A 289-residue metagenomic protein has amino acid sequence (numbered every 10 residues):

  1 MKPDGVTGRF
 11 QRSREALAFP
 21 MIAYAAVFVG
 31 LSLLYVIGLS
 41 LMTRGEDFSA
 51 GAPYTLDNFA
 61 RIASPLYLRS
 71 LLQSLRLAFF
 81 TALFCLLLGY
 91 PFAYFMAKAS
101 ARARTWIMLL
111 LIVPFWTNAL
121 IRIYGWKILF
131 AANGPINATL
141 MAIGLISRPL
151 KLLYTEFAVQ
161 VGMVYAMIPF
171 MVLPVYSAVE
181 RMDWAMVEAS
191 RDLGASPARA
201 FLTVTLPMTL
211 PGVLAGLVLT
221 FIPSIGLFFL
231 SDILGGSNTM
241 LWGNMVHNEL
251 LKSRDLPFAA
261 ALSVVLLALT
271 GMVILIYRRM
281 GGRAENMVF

Functional and structural regions predicted by a protein language model:
M1-V36, T105, L109: N-terminal signal-anchor/first transmembrane alpha helix
K2, T7-R14, G45, F59-L66 (+2 more regions): Interhelical loop and adjacent transmembrane-helix boundary motif in polytopic membrane transport permeases
P3-D4, L56, I123-V164, A198 (+1 more regions): Membrane-interfacial helix termini and adjacent extracytoplasmic/periplasmic loops of multi-pass transporters
D4-R9, F80-I112, I128, A185-V187 (+2 more regions): Transmembrane-helix boundary motif in ABC transporter permease subunits
T7-R12, L72, R102-T105, E156-A158 (+1 more regions): Amphipathic cytosolic juxtamembrane alpha-helices at the membrane-cytosol interface of multi-pass membrane transporters
R9, M42, Y176-R191, A260-F289: C-terminal transmembrane helix and the adjacent membrane-cytosol boundary/short C-terminal tail of inner/organellar
M21-G30, L109, V113, Y165 (+2 more regions): Transmembrane alpha-helices
G30-Y67, L129, N133-G134, G236-S237 (+1 more regions): Short membrane-interfacial helix/loop motifs at transmembrane-helix boundaries
